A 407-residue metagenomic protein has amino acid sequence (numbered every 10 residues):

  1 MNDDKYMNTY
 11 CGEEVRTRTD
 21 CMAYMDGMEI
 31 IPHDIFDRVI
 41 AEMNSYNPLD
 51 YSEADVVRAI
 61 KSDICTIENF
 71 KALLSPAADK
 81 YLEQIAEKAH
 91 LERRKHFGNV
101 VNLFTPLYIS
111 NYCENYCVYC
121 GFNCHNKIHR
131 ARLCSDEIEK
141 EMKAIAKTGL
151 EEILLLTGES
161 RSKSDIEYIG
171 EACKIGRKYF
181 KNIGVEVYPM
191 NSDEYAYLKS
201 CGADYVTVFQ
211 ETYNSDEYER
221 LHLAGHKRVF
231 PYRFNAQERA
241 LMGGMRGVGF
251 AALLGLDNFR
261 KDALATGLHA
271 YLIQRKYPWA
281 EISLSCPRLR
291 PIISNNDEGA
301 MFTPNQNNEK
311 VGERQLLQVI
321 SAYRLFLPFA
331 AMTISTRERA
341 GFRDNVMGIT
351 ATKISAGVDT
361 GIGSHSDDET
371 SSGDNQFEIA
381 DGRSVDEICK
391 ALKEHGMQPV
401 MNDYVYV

Functional and structural regions predicted by a protein language model:
M1-A78, R275-V407: Auxiliary Fe-S-binding modules of radical SAM enzymes
A89, C117, L155, V208 (+4 more regions): Conserved, mostly hydrophobic/aromatic
L91, K95-E137: Canonical Radical SAM [4Fe-4S] cluster-binding loop centered on the CxxxCxxC motif and its immediate flanking residues
T105, M142, I169-C173, Y195 (+5 more regions): Generic structural signal for well-ordered alpha-helices, preferentially at hydrophobic/aromatic core positions
N111, E159-S164, L254-F259, P291-I293 (+1 more regions): Short, small-residue-enriched loops and turns at beta-alpha junctions that line or gate enzyme active sites
C124-E139, I145-L241, R246-F250, L254-L256 (+1 more regions): Core AdoMet radical
L133, S164, Y168, A224-Y232 (+4 more regions): Alpha-helix N-cap and loop-to-helix initiation/capping positions
N191-S200, D257-Y271, R339-I349: Catalytic cores of alpha/beta
